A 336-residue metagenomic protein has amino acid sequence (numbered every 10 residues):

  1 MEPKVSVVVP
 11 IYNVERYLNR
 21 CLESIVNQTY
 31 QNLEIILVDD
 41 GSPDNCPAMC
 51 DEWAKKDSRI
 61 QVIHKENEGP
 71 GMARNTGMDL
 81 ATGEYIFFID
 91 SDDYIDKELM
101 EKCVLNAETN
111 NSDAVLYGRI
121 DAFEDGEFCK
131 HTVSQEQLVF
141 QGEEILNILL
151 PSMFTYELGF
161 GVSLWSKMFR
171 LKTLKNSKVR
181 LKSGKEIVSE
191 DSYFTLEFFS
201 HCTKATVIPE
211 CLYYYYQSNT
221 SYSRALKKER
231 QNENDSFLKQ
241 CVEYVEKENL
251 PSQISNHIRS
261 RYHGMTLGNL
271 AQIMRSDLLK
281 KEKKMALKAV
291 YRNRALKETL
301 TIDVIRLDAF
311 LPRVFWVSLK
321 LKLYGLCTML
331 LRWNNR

Functional and structural regions predicted by a protein language model:
M1-N27: N-proximal low-complexity "stem/linker" segments adjacent to membrane-targeting elements
S24, Q31, D39-A48: A conserved acidic beta->alpha catalytic loop
L33-G41, Q61-E66, D90-S91: Short beta-strand/loop segment that forms part of the nucleotide-sugar
K65-A81: Glycine-rich, basic loop-to-helix element that forms the pyrophosphate-binding segment of sugar-nucleotide handling
P70, S91-T206, Y213-E229: Donor-binding/catalytic cores of nucleotide-activated saccharide and glycerol-phosphate transferases/polymerases
I86: Short aromatic/hydrophobic "clamp" motif used to bind/position activated sugar donors
S112, E243, I273-R336: Membrane-interface aromatic/basic loop that binds lipid-linked glycans or pyrophosphate carriers, typified by
E210-S218, R224-S252, G268-T299: Catalytic core of nucleotide-sugar-dependent glycosyltransferases
